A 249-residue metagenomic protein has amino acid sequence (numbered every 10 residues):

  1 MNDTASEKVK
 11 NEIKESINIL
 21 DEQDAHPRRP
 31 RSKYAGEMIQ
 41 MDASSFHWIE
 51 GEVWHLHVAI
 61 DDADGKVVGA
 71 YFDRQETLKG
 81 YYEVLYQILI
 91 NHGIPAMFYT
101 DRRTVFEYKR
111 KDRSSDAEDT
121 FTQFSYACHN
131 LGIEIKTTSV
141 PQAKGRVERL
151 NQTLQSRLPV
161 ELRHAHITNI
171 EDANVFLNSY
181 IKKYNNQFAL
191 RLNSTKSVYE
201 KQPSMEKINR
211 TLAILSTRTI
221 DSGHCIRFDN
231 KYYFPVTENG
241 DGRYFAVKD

Functional and structural regions predicted by a protein language model:
M1-V67, L78-A96, S125-N130, H224: Mobile-element integrase/transposase regions, centering on the N-terminal DNA-binding/Zn-coordinating module
I19, I181-D249: C-terminal, beta-rich DNA-binding module of retroviral/retroelements integrases
E76, S115-D119: Alpha-helix N-cap and loop-to-helix initiation/capping positions
L89-D116, P141, S197: Acidic/histidine-rich, metal-coordinating catalytic segments
A117, Q123-N193, Y199-R210: Charged alpha-helix within mobile-element recombinases
